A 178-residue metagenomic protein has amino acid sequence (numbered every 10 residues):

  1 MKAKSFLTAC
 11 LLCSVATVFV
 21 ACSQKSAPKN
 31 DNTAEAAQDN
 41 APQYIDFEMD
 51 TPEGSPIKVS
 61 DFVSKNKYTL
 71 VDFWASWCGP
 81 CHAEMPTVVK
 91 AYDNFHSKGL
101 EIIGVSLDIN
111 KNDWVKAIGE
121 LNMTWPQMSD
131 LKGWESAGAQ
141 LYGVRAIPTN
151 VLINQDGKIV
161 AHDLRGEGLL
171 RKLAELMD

Functional and structural regions predicted by a protein language model:
M1-C10: Bacterial N-terminal signal peptides that target proteins for export
V18-A21: C-terminal motif of bacterial Sec signal peptides marking the signal peptidase cleavage site
S23-K25: Bacterial signal peptide processing site
P28-D61: N-terminal "domain-start" segment that seeds a small globular fold
V59-G79, V88: Short active-site neighborhood of thiol/selenol oxidoreductases, capturing the structured segment around
D72, I102-S106, M128: Short beta-strand segments
A83-L121, G133-A139: Structural microenvironment flanking redox-active thiols in thiol-disulfide oxidoreductases
M123, D130-L176: Thiol/disulfide oxidoreductase modules built on the thioredoxin-like
